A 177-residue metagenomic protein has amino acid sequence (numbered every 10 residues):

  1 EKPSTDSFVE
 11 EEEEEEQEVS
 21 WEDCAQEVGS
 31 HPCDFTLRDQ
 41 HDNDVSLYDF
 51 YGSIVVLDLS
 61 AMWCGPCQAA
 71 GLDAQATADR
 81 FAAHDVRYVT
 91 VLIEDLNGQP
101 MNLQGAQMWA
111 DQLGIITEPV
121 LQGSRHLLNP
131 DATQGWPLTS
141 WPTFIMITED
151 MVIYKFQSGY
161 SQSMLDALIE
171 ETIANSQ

Functional and structural regions predicted by a protein language model:
E1-S20: Ser/Thr-rich, Pro/Gly/Ala-heavy low-complexity intrinsically disordered linkers and tails of secreted extracellular
E15-Y48, T117-V120: N-terminal "domain-start" segment that seeds a small globular fold
S53-I54, A69-L92: Conserved helix-turn-beta segment immediately C-terminal to the redox Cys motif in thioredoxin-like folds
S53-V55, S60-W63, D95, S140: Short pre-active-site segment immediately N-terminal to redox-active cysteine/selenocysteine motifs in thiol-based
V55-D58, R87-L92, E118-Q122, T143-M146: Structural recognition of the beta-strand scaffold that forms the well-ordered cores of secreted hydrolase catalytic
L59-A76, G98: Conserved redox-active cysteine motifs that mediate thiol-disulfide chemistry, especially di-cysteine Cys-X(1-2)-Cys
V89, Q104-W141: Short, internal strand/loop/helix patches that form the active-site neighborhood or redox-interaction surface
T139-Q177: Thiol-/selenol-based redox modules, centered on thioredoxin-like and closely related oxidoreductase domains
